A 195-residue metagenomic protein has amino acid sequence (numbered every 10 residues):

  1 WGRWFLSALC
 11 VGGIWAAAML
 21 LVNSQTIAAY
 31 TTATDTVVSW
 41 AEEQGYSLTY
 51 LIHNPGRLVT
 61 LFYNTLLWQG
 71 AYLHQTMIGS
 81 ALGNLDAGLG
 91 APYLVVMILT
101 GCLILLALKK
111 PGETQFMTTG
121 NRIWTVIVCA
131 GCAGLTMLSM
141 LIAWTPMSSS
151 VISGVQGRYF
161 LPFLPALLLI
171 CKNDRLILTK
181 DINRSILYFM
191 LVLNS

Functional and structural regions predicted by a protein language model:
W1-W4, K110-T114, P165-F189: Membrane-interface junctions at the ends of membrane-embedded or membrane-associated helices
G2, I104-A130: Membrane-interface helix-loop-helix junctions at transmembrane boundaries of multi-pass membrane enzymes, predominantly
G2-V22, I123-G131, Y188-N194: Hydrophobic alpha-helical membrane-interfacial segments at the cytosolic entry of transmembrane helices
S7, A87-I98, G154-P162: Alpha-helical transmembrane segments of polytopic membrane proteins
L20-T26, L108-E113, M137-S148: Juxtamembrane "helix-exit" motif on the non-cytosolic side of transmembrane helices
S24-G112: Membrane-lumen/periplasm interface segments of multi-pass, membrane-embedded glycan/lipid transferases
M117, T125-Q156: Flexible internal linker/loop segments at domain or repeat junctions
S149-C171: Hydrophobic/aromatic-rich transmembrane helices and adjacent perimembrane loops
